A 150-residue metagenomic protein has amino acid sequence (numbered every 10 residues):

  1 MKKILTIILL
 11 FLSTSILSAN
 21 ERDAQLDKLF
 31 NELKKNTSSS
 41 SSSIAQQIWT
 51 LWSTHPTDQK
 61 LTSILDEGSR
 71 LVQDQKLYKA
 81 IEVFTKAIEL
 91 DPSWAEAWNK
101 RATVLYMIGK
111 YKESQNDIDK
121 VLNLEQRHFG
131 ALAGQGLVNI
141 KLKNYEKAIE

Functional and structural regions predicted by a protein language model:
T54, Q73, M107-I108, K141-L142: Register position in tetratricopeptide repeats
